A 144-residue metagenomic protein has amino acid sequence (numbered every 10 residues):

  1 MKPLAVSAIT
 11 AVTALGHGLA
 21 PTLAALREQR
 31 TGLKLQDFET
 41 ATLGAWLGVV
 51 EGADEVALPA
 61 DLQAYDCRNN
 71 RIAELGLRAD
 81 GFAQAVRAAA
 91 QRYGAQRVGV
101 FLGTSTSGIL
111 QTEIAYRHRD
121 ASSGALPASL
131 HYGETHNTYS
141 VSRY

Functional and structural regions predicted by a protein language model:
M1-Y144: Conserved "HGTGT" condensation-loop signature of ketosynthase/thiolase-family condensing enzymes that catalyze
